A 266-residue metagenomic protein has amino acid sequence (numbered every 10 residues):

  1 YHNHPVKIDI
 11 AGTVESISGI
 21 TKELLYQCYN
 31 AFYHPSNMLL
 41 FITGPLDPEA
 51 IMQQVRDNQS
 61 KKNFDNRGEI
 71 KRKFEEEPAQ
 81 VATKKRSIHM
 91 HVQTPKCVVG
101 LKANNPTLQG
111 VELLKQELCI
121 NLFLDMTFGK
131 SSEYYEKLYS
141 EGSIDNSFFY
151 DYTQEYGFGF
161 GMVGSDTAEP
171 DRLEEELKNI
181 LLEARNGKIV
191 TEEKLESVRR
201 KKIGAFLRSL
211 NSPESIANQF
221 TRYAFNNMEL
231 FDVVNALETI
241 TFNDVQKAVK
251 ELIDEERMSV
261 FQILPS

Functional and structural regions predicted by a protein language model:
Y1-E69, K115, L124, S131 (+1 more regions): Charge-rich, well-structured scaffold segments of protease-associated domains
N66-E133: His/Glu-based metal-binding/catalytic segments typifying zinc-dependent metallopeptidases
